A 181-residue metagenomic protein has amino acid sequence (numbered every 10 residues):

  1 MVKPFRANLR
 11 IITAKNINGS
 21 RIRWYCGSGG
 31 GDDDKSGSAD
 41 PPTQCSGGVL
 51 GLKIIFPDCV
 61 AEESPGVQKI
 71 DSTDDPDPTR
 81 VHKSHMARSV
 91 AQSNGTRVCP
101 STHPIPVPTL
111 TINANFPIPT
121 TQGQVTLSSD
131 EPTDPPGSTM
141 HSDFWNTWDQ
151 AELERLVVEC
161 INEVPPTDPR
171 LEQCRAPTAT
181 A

Functional and structural regions predicted by a protein language model:
M1-I54, A61-A181: Primary mode marks residue(s) on the alpha4-beta5-alpha5 output face of response regulator receiver
